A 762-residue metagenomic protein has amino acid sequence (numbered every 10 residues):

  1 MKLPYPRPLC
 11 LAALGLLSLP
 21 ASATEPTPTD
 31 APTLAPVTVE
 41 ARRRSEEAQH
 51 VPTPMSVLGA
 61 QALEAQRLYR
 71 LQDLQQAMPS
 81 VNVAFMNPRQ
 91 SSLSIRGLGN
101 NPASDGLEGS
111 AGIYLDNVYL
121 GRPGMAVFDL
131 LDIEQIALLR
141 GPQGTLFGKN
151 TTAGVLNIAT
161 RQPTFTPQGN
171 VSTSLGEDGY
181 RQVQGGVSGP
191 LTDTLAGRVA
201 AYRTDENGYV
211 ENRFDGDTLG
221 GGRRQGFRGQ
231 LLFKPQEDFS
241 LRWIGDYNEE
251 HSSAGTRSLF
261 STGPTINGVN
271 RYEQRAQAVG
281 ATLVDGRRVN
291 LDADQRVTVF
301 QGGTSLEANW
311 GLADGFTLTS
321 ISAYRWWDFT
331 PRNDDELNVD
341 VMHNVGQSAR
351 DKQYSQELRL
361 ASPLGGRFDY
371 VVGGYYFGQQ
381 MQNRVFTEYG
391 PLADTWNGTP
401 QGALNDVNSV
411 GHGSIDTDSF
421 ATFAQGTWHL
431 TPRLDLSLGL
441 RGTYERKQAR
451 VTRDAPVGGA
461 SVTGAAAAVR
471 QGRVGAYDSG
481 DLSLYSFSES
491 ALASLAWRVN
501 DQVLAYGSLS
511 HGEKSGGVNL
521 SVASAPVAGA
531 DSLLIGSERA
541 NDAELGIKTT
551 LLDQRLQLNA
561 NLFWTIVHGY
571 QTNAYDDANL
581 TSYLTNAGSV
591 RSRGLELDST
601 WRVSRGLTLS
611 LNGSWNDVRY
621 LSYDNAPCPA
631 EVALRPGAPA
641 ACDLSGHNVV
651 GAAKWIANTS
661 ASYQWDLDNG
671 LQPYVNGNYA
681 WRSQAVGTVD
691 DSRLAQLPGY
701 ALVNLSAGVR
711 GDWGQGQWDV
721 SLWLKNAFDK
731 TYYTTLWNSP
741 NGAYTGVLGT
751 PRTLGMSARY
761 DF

Functional and structural regions predicted by a protein language model:
P26, Y370-V371, N559, W564-I566 (+2 more regions): Gram-negative outer-membrane beta-barrel transporters
A31-T166, L545: Acidic, small-polar-rich N-terminal luminal/periplasmic segments of exported/outer-membrane proteins
V37, S188, A349-Y375, G507 (+2 more regions): Conserved C-terminal beta-signal and adjacent last beta-strands/turns of outer-membrane beta-barrel proteins
E108-S110, R122, L131-E134, R140 (+6 more regions): Outer-membrane beta-barrel translocator/receptor signature
N157, T164-T166, S174, G186-G280 (+7 more regions): Periplasmic-side early beta-strands and strand-to-turn transitions of outer-membrane beta-barrels
S174-Q182, D205-Q236, S240, G280-Q301 (+6 more regions): Outer-membrane beta-barrel proteins
L232-Q236, A361, Y375-F377, G413-I566: Structural signature of Gram-negative outer-membrane beta-barrels, strongest in the C-terminal barrel of TonB-dependent
S305-G311, G315-N333, R498-K514, L520 (+5 more regions): Membrane-embedded beta-barrel scaffold of Gram-negative outer-membrane proteins
